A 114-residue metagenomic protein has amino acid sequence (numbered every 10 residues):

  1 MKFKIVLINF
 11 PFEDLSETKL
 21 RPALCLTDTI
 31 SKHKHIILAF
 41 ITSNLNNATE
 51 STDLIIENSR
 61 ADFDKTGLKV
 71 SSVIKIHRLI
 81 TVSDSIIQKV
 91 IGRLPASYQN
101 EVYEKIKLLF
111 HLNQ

Functional and structural regions predicted by a protein language model:
M1-Q114: Conserved functional hotspots at enzyme active or ligand-binding sites that engage polyanionic ligands
